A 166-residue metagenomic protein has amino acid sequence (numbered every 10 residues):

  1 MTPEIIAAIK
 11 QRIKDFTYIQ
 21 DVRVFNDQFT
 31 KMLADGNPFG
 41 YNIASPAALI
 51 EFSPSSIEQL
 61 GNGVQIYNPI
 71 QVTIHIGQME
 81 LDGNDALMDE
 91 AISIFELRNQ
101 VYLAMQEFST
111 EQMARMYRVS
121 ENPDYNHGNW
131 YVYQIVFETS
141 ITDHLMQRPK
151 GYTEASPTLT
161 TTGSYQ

Functional and structural regions predicted by a protein language model:
M1-V64, G151-Q166: Small/polar-rich, solvent-exposed N-terminal microdomains that initiate assembly or binding
R12, Q71-T73, Q134: One-face residue pattern on beta-strands with alternating periodicity enriched for small/polar residues
Q20, N42-A48, A91-R148: Acidic-leaning, charged glycine-interspersed low-complexity segments
E51-G83: Active-site-adjacent structural patch at catalytic or cofactor/ligand-binding sites
E51-P54, I76-E80, L97-F108, Q166: A short, hydrophobic secondary-structure junction motif
L81-I94: Short histidine-centered catalytic/ligand-binding loop motif
D85-A86, M146-A155: Short, charged, solvent-exposed linker or helix-capping segments at domain edges/interfaces that act as flexible hinges
